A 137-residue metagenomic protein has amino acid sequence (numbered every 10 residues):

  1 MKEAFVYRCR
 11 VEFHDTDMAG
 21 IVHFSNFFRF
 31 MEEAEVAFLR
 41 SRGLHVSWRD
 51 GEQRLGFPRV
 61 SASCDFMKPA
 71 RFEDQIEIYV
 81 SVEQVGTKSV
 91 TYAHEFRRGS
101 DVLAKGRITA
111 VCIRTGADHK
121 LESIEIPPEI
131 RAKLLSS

Functional and structural regions predicted by a protein language model:
M1-R59, T115-S137: Hot-dog-fold acyl-thioester-processing enzymes
E3, F66, R71-Q75, E83-S137: HotDog/MaoC-like acyl-thioester-processing domains
R10, S63, T109: Short aromatic/hydrophobic contact patches that present stacked aromatics for nucleic-acid/ligand binding
R59-S61, T91: Short coil/loop residues immediately preceding or within conserved phosphate-binding loops of NTP-utilizing enzyme
